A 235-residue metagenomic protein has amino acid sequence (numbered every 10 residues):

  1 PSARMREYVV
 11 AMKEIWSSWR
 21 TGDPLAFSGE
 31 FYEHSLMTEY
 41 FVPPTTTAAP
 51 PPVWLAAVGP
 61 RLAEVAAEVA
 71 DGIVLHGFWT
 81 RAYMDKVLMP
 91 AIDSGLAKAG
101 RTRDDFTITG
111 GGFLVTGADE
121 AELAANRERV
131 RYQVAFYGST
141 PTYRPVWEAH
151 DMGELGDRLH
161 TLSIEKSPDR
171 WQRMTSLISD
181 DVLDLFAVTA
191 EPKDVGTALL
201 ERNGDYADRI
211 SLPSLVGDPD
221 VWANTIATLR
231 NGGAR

Functional and structural regions predicted by a protein language model:
P1-R235: Active-site-adjacent structural elements that line small-molecule/cofactor binding pockets in enzymes
